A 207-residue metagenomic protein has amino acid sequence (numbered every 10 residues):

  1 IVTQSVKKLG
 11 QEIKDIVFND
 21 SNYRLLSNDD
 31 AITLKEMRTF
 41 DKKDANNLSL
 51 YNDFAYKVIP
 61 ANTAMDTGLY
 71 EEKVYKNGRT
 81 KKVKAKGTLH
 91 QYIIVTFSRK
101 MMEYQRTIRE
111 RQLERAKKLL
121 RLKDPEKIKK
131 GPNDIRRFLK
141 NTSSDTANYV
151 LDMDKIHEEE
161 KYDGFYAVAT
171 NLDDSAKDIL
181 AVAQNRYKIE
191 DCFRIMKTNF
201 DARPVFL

Functional and structural regions predicted by a protein language model:
I1-L207: Anion-binding and metal-coordination hotspots
